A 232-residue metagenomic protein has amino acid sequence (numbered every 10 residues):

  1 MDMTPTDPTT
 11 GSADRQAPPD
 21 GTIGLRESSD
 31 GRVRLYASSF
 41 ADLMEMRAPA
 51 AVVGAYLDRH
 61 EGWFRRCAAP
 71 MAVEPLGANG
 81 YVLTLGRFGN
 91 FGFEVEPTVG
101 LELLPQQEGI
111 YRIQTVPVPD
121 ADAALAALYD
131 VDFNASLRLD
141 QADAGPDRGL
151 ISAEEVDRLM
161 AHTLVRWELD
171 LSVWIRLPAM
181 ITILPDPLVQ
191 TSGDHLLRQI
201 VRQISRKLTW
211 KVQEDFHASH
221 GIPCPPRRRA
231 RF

Functional and structural regions predicted by a protein language model:
D2-E96, E102: Hydrophobic ligand-binding cavity/cleft-lining segments
D2-P5, M71, D132, P146 (+1 more regions): N-terminal intrinsically disordered, cationic/polar leader segments that include organellar targeting peptides
S39, R66, L83, E96 (+3 more regions): Extended beta-sheet lipid-handling architectures
D42, M46-A48, R87-F91, L103-G109 (+4 more regions): Beta-strand elements of well-folded, non-transmembrane domains
V73-N79, L104-E108, D143, V156-A161: Short, ordered beta-strand-loop transition motifs
L76-A78, E94-T98, Q106-I110, L128-N134: Short connector loops at helix/strand junctions that flank enzyme active sites, especially segments positioning acidic
L125-D194: Beta-strand/loop substructures that line and gate deep hydrophobic ligand-binding cavities in soluble
L184-R231: A conserved amphipathic terminal alpha-helix motif
